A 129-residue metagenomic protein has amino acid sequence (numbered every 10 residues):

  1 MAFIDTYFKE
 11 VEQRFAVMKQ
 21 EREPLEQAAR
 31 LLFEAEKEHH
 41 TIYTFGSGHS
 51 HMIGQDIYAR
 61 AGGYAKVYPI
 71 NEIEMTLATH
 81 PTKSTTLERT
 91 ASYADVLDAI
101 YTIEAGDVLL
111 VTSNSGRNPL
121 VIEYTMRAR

Functional and structural regions predicted by a protein language model:
M1-K19: Generic N-terminal amphipathic, Lys/Arg-enriched alpha-helix
A2, K19-E23, T85-E88: Short, surface-exposed alpha-helical recognition segments that flank or form part of ligand/macromolecule-binding
R14-L25, Y43: Short, N-terminal intrinsically disordered low-complexity segments that are rich in Pro/Gly and polar/charged residues
Q20-E38: A short, well-structured juxtamembrane/interface segment
H40, T44-R129: Glycine-rich phosphate-binding loops that contact phosphosugars or nucleotide phosphates
